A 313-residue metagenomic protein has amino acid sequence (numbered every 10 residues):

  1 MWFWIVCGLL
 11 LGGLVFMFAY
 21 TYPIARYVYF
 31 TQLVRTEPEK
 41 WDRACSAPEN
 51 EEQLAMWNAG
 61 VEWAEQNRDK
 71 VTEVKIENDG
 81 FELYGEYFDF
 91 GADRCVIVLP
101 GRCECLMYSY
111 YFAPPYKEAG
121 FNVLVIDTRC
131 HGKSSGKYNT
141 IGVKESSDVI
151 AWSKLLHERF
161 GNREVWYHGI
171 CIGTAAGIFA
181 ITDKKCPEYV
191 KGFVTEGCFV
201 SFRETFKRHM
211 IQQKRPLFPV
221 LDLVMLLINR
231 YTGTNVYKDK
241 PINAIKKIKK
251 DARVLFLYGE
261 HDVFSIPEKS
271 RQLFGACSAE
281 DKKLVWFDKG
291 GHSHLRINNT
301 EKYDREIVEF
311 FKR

Functional and structural regions predicted by a protein language model:
G8-I76: An N-terminal hydrophobic leader/cap segment in hydrolases
A113-S135: Conserved alpha/beta-hydrolase
H131-F160, E164: Catalytic nucleophile-loop/oxyanion-hole region of alpha/beta-hydrolase and closely related hydrolase-like folds
F179-V236: Hydrolase active-site cap/lid region
Y237, V263-K269: Conserved alpha/beta-hydrolase "acid-adjacent" motif
I248-D251, F256-Y258, D262: Short beta-strand/loop motif that positions the catalytic acidic residue of the alpha/beta-hydrolase fold
E260-S265, S293-H294: Acidic catalytic loop of the alpha/beta-hydrolase fold
G290-E301: Catalytic histidine-centered segment of alpha/beta-hydrolase-like enzymes
